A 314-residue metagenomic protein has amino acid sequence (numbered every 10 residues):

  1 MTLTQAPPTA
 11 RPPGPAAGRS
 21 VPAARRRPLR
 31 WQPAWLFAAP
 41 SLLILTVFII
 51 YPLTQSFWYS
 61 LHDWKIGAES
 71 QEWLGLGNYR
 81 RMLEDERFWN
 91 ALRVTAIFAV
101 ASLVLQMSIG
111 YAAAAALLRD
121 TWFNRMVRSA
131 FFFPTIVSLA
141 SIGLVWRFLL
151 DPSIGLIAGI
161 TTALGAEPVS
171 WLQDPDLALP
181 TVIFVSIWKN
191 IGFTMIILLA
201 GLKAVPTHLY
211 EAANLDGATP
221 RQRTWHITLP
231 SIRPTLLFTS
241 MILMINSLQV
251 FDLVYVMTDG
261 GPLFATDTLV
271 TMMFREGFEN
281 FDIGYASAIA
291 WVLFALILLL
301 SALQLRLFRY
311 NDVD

Functional and structural regions predicted by a protein language model:
M1-P22: Short, intrinsically disordered terminal tails adjacent to the first/last structured region
S20-Q32, H226-L229: Short, Lys/Arg-rich N-terminal segment immediately upstream of the first membrane anchor
P33-D314: A structural signal for multi-pass alpha-helical bundles of membrane permease subunits that mediate small-molecule
